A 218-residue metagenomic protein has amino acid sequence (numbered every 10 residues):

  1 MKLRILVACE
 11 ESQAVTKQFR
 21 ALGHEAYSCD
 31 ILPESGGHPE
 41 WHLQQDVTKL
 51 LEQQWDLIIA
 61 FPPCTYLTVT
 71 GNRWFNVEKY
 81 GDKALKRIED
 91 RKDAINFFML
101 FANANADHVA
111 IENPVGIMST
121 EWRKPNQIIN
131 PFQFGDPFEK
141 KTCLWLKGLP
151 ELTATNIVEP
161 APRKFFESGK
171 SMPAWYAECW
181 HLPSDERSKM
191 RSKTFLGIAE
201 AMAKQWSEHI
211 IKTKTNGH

Functional and structural regions predicted by a protein language model:
M1-H218: Conserved active-site and SAM-binding loop architecture of S-adenosyl-L-methionine-dependent nucleic-acid
